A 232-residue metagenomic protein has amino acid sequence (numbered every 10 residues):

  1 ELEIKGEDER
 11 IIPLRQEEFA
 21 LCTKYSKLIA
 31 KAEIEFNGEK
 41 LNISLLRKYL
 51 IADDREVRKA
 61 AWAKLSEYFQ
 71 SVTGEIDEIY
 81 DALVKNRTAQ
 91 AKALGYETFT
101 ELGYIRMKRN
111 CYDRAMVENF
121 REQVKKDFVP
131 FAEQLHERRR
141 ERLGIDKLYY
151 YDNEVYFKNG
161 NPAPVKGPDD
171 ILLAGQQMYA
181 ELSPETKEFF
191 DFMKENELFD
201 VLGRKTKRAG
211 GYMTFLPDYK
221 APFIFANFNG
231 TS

Functional and structural regions predicted by a protein language model:
E1-P162, L172-A174: A well-structured
S44-D54, P164-T231: Active-site-adjacent "gating/activation" loops or surface patches in catalytic cores
